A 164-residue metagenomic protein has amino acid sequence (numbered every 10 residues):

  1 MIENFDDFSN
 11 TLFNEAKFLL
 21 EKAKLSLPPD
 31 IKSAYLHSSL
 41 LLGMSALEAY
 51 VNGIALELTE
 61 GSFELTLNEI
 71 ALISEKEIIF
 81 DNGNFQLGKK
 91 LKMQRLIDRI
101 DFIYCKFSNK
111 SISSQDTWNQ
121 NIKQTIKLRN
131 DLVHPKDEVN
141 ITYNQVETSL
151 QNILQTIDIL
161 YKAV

Functional and structural regions predicted by a protein language model:
M1-L41, L58: Charged alpha-helical initiation segments
N4-D7, D137-L160: C-terminal/domain-terminus segments
L12-L19, L42, T125-L128, N152 (+1 more regions): Amphipathic, well-ordered alpha-helical segments in soluble domains
L20, E60-L65, L150: Amphipathic alpha-helical scaffolding segments
P28-L36, S114, W118, V139-V146: Residue-level recognition of alpha-helical structural elements
G43-L47, V51: Hydrophobic alpha-helical packing segments in soluble, helical-rich domains
V51-T59: Membrane-helix exit/interface motif
S62-P135, V139, I157-A163: Flexible secondary-structure boundary motifs
